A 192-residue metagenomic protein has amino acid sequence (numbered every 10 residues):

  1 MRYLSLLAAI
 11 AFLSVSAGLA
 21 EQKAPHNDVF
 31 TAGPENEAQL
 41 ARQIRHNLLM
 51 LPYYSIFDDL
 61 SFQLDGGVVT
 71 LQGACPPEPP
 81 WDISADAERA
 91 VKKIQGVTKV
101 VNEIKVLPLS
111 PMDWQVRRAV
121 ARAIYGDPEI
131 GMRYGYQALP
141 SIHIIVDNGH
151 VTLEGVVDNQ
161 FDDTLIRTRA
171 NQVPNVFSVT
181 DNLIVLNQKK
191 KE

Functional and structural regions predicted by a protein language model:
R2-A8, V15-E192: N-terminal targeting leaders
